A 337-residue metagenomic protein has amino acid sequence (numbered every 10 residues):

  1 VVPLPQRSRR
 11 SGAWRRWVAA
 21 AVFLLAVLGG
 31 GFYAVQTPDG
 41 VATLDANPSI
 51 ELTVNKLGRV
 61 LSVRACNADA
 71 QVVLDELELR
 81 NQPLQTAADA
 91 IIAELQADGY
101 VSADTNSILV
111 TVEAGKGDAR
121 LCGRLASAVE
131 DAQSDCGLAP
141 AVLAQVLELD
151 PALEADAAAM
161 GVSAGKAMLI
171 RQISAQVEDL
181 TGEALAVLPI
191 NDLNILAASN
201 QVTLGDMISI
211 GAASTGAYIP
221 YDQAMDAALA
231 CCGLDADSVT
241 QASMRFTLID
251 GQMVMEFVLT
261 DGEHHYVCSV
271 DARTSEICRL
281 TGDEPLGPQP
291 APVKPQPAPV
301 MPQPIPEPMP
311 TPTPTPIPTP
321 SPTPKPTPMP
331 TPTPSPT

Functional and structural regions predicted by a protein language model:
V1-V2: A short, acidic loop/turn at secondary-structure junctions
R7-Q36: Internal signal-anchor transmembrane helix that establishes type II topology
A26-Q96, A103: Juxtamembrane extracytoplasmic segments of single-/few-pass membrane proteins
V41-N55, L61-R64, S107-E113, E256-T260 (+2 more regions): Soluble periplasmic/extracytoplasmic beta-strand elements of cell-envelope proteins
Q82-G137: Structured, soluble extracytoplasmic/luminal domains of envelope-associated proteins
T105-R124, L143-V162, M253-E256: Short glycine/threonine-rich beta-strand-turn micro-motifs
K166-T215: A cross-taxonomic marker for long C-terminal extensions/tails that follow the last structured domain
Q201-T337: Long, terminal "pre-/pro-" and other extracytoplasmic accessory regions that lie outside the mature folded/catalytic
